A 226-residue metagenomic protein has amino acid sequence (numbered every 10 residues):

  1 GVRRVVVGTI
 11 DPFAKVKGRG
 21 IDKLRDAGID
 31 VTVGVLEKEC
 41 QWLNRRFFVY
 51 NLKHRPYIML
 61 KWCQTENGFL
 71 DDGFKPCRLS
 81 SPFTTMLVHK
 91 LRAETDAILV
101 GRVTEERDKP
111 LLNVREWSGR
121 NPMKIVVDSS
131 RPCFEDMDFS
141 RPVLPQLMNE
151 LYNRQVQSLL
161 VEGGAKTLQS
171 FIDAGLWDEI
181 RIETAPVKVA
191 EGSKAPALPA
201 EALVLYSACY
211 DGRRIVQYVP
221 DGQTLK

Functional and structural regions predicted by a protein language model:
R3-R4, G8-R19, G34-L43: Canonical radical SAM enzyme core domain
V6, I10, K17-D22, D26 (+3 more regions): Enzymes that bind and transform nitrogen-containing heteroaromatic metabolites
I29-D30, E37, W42-L52: Class I S-adenosyl-L-methionine
